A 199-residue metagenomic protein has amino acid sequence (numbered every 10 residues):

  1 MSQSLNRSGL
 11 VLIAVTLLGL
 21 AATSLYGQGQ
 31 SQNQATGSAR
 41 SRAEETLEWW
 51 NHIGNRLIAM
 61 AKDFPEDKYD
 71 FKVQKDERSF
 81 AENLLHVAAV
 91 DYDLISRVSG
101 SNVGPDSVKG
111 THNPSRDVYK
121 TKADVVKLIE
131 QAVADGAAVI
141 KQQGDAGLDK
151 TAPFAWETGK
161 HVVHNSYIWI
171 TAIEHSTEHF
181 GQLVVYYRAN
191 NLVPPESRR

Functional and structural regions predicted by a protein language model:
M1-A14: Bacterial N-terminal signal peptides that target proteins for export
V11-S24: Bacterial N-terminal signal peptides
L25-E45, V90-H161, N190-R199: Short, helix-capping/interhelical loops that line the mouth of catalytic, cofactor-, or ligand-binding pockets
L47-N51, N55-I58, K68-N113, F154-R199: Short, contiguous alpha-helical
